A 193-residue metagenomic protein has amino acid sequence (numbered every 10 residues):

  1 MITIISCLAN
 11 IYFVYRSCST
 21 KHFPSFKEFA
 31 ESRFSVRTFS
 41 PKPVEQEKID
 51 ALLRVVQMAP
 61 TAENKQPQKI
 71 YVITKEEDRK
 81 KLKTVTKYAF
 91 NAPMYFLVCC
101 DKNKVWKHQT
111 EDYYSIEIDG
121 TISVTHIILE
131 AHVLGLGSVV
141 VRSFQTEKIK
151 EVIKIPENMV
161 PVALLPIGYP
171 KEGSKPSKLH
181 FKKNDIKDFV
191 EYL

Functional and structural regions predicted by a protein language model:
I4, L8, C18, H22 (+4 more regions): C-terminal helix-cap and adjacent tail motif
K48-I122, E151: Glycine/small-residue-rich phosphate/adenosyl-binding loop
K87-F96, K154-P176: A glycine-rich helix N-cap at a beta->alpha junction
C100, S143, Y169: Short secondary-structure boundary segments
L129-H132: Short hydrophobic alpha-helices that are characteristic scaffold elements of the AMP-binding
G135: Structured binding elements
V141-N158: Active-site helix/loop module of the DD-peptidase/beta-lactamase fold, centered on the serine-lysine SxxK catalytic
